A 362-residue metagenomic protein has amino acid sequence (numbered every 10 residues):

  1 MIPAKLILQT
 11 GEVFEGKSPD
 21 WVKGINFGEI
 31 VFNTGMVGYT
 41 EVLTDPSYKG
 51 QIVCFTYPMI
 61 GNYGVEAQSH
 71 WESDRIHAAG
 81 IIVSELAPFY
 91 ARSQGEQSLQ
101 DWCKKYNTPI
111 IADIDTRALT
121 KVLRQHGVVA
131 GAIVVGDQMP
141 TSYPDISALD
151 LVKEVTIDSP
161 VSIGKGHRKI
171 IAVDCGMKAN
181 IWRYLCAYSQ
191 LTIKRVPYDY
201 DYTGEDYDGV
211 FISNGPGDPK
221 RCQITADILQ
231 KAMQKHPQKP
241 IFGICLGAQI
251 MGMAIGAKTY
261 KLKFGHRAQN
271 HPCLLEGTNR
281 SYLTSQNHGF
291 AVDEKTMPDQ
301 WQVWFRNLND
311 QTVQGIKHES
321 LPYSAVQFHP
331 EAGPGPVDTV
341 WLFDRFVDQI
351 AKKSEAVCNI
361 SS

Functional and structural regions predicted by a protein language model:
M1-R183, Q190, K194-Y198, P219 (+3 more regions): RNA-binding accessory domains that recognize and position tRNA/RNA substrates
P109, K169, P240-F242, K258 (+1 more regions): Proline-centered loop/turn at the N-terminus of a beta-strand
D115, C245, H288, H329: Active-site glycine-centered loops adjacent to acidic/histidine catalytic or metal-binding residues that shape
G164-I170, G277-S281, H318-Y323: Beta-strand-turn-beta hairpins that frame and shape the catalytic cleft of phosphate-ester-processing enzymes
K169-I171, C175-G243, I250: Phosphate-binding active sites in nucleotide-utilizing proteins
N214-L283, A291, G335-I350: Cysteine-nucleophile active-site neighborhood
R280-L321, C358-S362: Catalytic beta-strand/loop cores that center a nucleophilic Ser/Cys/Thr and support acyl-enzyme chemistry
V313-V357: A glycine-centered loop/beta-turn motif at secondary-structure junctions
